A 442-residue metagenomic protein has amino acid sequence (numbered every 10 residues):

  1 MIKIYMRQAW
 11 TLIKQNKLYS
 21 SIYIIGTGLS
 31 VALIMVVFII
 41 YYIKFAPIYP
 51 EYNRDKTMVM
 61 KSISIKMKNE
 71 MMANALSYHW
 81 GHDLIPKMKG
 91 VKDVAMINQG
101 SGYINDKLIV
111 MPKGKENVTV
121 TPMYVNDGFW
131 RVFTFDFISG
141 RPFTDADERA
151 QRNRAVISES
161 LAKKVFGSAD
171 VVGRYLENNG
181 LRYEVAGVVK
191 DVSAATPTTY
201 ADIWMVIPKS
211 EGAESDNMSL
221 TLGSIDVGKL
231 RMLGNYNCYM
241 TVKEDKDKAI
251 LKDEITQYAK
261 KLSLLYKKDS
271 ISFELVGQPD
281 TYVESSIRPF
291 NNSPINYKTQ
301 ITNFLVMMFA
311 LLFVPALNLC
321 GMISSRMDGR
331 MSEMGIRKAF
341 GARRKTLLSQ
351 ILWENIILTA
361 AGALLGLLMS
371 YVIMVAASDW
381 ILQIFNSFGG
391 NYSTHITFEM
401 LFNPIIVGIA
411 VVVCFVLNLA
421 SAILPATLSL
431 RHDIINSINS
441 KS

Functional and structural regions predicted by a protein language model:
K3-I4, T11, Q15, K261-M307 (+2 more regions): Membrane-helix entry/capping segments
Y5, K44-P47, N403-S442: C-terminal membrane-exit region of the final transmembrane helix in multipass inner-membrane proteins
M6-I22, L317-L358, L428-S442: Intracellular coupling helices
L12, N16-F45, A363: Short, strongly hydrophobic transmembrane alpha-helices
L18-L29, S332-S378, I409, V413-L417 (+1 more regions): Transmembrane alpha-helical interface segments in multi-pass membrane proteins
I40-D170, E177-E184, A194, Q383-Y392: Structured, solvent-exposed hinge/loop segments at the ends of secondary-structure elements
N126-P142, N153-S293: Mid-to-C-terminal secondary-structure elements that act as membrane-proximal/extracytoplasmic interface segments
T302-M322, A360, M369: Internal alpha-helical transmembrane segments of multipass membrane proteins, especially hydrophobic lipid-embedded
